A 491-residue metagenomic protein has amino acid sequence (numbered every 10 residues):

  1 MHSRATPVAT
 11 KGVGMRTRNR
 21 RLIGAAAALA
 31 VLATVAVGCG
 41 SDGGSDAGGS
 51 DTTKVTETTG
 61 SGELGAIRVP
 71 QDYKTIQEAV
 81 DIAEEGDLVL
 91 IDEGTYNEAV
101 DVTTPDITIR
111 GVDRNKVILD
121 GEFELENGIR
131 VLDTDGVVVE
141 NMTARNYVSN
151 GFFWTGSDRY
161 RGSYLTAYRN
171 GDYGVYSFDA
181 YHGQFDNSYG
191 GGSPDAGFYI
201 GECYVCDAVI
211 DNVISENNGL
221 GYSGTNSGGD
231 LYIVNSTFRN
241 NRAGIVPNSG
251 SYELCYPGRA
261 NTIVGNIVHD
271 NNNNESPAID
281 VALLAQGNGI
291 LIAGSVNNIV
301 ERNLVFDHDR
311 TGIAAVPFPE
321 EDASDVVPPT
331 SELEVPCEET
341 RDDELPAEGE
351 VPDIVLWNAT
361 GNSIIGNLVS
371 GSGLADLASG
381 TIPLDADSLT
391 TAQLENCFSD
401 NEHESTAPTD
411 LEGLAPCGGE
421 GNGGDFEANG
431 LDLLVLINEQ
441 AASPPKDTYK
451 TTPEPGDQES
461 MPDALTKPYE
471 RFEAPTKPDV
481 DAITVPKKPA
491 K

Functional and structural regions predicted by a protein language model:
M1-G14: Short, Lys/Arg-enriched N-terminal segments with co-localized hydrophobic residues within the first ~10-30 amino acids
K11-D42, T53: Secretory targeting and sorting signals
V37-E78: Right-handed parallel beta-helix/beta-solenoid
G62, D87-L90, E321-G349, I354-T360 (+1 more regions): Acidic, glycine- and Ser/Thr-rich low-complexity intrinsically disordered tracts in extracellular/secreted proteins
E63, R68-K74, L88, E93 (+2 more regions): Right-handed parallel beta-helix/beta-spiral solenoid domain characteristic of secreted/periplasmic
I76-A83, Y96-T104, D120, V234 (+2 more regions): Short, T/G/N/S-enriched strand-turn elements that build extracellular solenoid repeat scaffolds
Y96-V102, R114, D120-N127, V148-W154 (+10 more regions): Short glycine/acidic-rich loop motifs that flank beta-strands on beta-rich extracellular proteins
V112-K116, D135-N146, D158-Y173, Y181-A196 (+8 more regions): Right-handed parallel beta-helix
